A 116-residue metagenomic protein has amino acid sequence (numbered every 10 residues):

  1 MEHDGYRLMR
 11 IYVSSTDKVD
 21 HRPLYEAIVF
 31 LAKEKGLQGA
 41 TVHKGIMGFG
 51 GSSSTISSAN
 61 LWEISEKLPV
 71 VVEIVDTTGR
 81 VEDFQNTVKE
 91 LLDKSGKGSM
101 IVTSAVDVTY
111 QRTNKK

Functional and structural regions predicted by a protein language model:
M1-K116: Positively charged, small/polar-rich N-terminal and surface patches that mediate targeting and assembly and bind
